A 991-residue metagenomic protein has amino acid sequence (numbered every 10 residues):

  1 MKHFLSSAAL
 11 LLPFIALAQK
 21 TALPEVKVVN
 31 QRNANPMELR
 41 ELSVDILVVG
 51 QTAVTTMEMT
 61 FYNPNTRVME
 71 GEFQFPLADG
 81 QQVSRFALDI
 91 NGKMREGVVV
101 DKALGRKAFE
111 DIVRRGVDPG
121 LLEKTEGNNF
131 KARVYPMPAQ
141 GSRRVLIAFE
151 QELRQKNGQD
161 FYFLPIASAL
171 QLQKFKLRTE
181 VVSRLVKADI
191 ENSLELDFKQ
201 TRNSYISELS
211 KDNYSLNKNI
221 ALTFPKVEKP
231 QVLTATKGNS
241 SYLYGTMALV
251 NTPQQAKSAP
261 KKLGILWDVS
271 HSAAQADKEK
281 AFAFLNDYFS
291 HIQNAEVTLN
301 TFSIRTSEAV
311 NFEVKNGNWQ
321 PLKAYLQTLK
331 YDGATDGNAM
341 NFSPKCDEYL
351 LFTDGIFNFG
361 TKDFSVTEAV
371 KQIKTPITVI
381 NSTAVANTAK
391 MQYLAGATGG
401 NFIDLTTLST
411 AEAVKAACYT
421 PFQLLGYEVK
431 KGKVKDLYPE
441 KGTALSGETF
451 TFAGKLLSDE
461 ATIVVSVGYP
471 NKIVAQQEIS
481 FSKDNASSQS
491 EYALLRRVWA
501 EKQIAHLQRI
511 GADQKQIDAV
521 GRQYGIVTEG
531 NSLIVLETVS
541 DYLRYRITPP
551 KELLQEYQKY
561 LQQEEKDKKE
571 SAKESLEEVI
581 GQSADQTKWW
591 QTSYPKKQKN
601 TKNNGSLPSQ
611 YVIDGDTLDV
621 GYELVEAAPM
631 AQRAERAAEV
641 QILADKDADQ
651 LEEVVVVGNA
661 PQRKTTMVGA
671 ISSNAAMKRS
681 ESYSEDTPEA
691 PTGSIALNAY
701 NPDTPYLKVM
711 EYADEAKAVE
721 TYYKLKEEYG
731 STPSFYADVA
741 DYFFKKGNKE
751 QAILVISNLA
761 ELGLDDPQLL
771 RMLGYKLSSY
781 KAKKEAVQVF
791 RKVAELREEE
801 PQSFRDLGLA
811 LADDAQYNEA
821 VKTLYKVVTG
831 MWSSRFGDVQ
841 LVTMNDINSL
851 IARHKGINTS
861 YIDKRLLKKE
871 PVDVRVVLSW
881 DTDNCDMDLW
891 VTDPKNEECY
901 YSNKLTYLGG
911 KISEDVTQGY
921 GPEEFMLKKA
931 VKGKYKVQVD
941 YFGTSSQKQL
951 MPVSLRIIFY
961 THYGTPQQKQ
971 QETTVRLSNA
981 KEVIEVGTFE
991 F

Functional and structural regions predicted by a protein language model:
Q19-G50: N-terminal, polar/Ser/Thr-rich
R85-N91, E96-T125, N129, R133-P138 (+2 more regions): An acidic, Ser/Thr-enriched
L249, K257-N316, D347-F352, V379-N381: Von Willebrand factor
S307-A309, N316-E348, F357-N358, N381-N387: Von Willebrand factor
P344-K345, L697-N701, Y729-Y736, K749 (+4 more regions): Generic helix N-cap/helix-start motif at coil->alpha-helix transitions
T353-T398, I403, A413-A417: VWA/integrin I-like adhesion module and closely mimicked acidic/polar interface patches used
D363-F364, K602-S694: Short, small/polar-rich motifs associated with maturation and membrane association, primarily at protein termini
L850-F991: Intrinsic-disorder/low-complexity signal
